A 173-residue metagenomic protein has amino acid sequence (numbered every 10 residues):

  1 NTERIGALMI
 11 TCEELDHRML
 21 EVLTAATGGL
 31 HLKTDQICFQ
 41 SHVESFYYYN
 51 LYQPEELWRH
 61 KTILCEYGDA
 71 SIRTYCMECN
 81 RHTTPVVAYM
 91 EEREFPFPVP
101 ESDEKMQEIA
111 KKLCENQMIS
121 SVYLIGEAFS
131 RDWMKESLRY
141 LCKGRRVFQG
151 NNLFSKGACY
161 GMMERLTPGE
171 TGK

Functional and structural regions predicted by a protein language model:
N1-L15, R93-E108, K112-I119: Conserved phosphate-binding loops in N-terminal lobes of ATP-dependent enzymes of the actin/Hsp70/sugar-kinase
N1-T62, T83-T84, K143-G144: Nucleotide/phosphate-binding catalytic cleft detector across ATP-hydrolyzing and phosphate-transferring enzymes
T11-E13, S121-S130, A158: Glycine-rich beta-strand-to-loop/alpha-helix junction loops that act as flexible
R18-T24, Y49-Y52, T74-M77, S130-S137: A short acidic (Asp/Glu
E56-R73, E78-N80, G126-F129, T171-K173: A short acidic Gly-Thr/Ser loop motif
T74-E104: Short glycine-rich, Thr/Ser-proximal phosphate-binding strand/loop in the N-terminal lobe of ATP-dependent enzymes
N152-G157: Repeat-based blade/solenoid architectures
Y160-K173: Acidic, glycine/GT-rich loop-and beta-edge segments that sit at the periphery of enzyme/chaperone cores
